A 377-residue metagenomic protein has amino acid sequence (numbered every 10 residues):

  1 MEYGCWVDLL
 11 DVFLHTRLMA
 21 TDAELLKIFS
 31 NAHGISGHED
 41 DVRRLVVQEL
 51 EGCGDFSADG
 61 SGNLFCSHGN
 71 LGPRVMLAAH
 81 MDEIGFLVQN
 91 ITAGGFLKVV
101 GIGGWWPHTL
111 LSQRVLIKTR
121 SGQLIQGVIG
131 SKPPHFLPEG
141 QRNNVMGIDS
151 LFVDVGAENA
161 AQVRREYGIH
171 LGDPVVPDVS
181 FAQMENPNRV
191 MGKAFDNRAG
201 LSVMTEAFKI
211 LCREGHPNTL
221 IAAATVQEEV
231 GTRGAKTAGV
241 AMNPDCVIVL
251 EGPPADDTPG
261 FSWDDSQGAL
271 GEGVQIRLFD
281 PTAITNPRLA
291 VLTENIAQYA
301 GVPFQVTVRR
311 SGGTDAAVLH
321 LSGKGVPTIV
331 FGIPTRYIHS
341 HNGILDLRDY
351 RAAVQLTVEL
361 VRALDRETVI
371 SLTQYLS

Functional and structural regions predicted by a protein language model:
Y3, D8-S377: N-terminal hydrophobic/helix-forming segments and targeting peptides
